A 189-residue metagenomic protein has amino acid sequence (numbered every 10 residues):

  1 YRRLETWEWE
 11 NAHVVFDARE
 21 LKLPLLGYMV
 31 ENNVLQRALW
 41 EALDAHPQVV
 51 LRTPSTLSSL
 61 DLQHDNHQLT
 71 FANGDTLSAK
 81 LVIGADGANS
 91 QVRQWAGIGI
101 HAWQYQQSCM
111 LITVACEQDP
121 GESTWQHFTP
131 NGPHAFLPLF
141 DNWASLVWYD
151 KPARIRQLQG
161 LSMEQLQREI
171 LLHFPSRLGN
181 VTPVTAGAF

Functional and structural regions predicted by a protein language model:
R2-W95, W103-S108, M163: Conserved N-terminal helical subregion
W7-W9, P54-S55, L139, Y149 (+1 more regions): Conserved beta-strand termini and adjacent loop/short-helix elements that scaffold enzyme active sites in alpha/beta
W9, Q63, A72, E117 (+2 more regions): A short, compositionally biased micro-patch
G27, T124-W125, Q157-L161: Short, solvent-exposed loop/turn segments at secondary-structure boundaries
H64-N66, H127, A186-F189: Short gly/ser/thr-rich secondary-structure transition/capping motifs
Q68-T70, A135, S145: General beta-strand recognition
N89-W125, H134, F140-A144, D150-R154 (+1 more regions): Central beta-strand plus flanking loop segment that forms part of the substrate or channel wall within the catalytic
R156-F189: FAD/FMN-dependent oxidoreductases across multiple families
